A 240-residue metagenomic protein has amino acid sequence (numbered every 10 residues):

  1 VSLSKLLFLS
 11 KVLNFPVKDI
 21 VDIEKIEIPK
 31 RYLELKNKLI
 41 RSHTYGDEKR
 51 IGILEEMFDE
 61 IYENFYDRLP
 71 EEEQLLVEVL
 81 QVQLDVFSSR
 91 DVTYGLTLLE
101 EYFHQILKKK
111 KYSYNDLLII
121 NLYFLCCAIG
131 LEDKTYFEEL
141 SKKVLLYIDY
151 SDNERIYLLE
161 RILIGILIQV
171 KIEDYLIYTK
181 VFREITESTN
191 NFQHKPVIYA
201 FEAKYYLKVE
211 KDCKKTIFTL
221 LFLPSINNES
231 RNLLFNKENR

Functional and structural regions predicted by a protein language model:
V1-L9, K109, R240: Short intrinsically disordered, low-complexity coil segments enriched in acidic
L3-L13, V17-E24: Hydrophobic micro-packing sites on short alpha-helices
V21-E34: TPR-adjacent "capping" and linker segments in tetratricopeptide-repeat scaffold/adaptor proteins
N37-R240: Extended amphipathic alpha-helical coiled-coil/heptad-repeat regions
